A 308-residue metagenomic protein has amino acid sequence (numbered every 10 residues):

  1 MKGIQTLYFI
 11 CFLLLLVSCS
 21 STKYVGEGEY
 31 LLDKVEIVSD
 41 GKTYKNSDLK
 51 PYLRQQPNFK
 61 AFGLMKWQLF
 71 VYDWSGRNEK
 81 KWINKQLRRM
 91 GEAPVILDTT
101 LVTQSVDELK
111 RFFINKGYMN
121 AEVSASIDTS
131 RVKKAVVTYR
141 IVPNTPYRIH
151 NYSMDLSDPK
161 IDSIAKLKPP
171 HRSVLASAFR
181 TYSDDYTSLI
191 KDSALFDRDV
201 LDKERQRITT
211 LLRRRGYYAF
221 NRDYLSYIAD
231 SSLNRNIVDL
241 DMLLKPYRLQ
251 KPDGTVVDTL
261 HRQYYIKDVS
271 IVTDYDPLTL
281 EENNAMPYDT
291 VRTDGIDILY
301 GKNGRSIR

Functional and structural regions predicted by a protein language model:
M1-L7: Bacterial N-terminal signal peptides that target proteins for export
L15-S18: C-terminal motif of bacterial Sec signal peptides marking the signal peptidase cleavage site
S20-R308: Interaction-mediating elements
